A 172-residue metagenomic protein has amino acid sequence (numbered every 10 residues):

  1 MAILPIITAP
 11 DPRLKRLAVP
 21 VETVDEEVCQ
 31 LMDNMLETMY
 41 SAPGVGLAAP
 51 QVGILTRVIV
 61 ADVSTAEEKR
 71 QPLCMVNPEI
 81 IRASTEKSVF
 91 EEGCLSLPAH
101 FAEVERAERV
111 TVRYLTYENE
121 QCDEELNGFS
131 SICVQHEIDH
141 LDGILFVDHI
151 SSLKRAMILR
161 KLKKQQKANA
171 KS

Functional and structural regions predicted by a protein language model:
M1-S172: Positively charged
